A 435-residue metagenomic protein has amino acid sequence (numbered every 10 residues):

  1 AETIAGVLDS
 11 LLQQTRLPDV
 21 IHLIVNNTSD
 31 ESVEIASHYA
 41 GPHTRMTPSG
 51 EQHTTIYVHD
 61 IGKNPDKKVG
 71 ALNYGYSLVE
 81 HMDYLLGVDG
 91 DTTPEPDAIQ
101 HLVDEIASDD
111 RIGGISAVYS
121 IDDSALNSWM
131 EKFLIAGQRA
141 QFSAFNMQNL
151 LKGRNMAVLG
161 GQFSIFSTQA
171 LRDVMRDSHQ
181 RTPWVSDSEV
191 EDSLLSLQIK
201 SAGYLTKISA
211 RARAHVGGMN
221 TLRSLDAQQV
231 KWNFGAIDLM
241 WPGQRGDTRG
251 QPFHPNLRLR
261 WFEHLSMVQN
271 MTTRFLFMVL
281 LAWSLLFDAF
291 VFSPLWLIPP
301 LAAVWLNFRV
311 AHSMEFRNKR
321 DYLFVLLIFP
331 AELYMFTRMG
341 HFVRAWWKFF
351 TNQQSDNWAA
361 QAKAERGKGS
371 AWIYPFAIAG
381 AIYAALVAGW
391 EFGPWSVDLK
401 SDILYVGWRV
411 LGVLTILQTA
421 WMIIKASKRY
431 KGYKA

Functional and structural regions predicted by a protein language model:
L8-D9, V33, E95-A107, N220-R223: Short alpha-helix within the catalytic core of nucleotide-sugar-dependent glycosyltransferases
D9-D60, N64: Acidic donor-binding segment of Leloir-type glycosyltransferases
V33, S37, K68-S77, S196-L197: Short, conserved alpha-helix that lines the donor NDP-sugar binding/gating region of sugar-transfer enzymes
R45-H53, Y57, P65-A71, G75-L78 (+3 more regions): Long helical/loop segments within the catalytic core of UDP-sugar-dependent glycosyltransferases, especially the large
M82-T93: Short beta-strand-to-loop acidic/aromatic patch adjacent to the donor-nucleotide binding site
A140-N146, S224-D247, L280, V304-A311 (+1 more regions): Catalytic core of nucleotide-sugar-dependent glycosyltransferases
S193-A214: Catalytic donor-sugar/metal-binding loop of nucleotide-sugar-dependent glycosyltransferases
S266-N352, Y383-A435: Membrane-embedded multi-pass helical conduit in multi-pass membrane proteins, especially envelope-biosynthetic
